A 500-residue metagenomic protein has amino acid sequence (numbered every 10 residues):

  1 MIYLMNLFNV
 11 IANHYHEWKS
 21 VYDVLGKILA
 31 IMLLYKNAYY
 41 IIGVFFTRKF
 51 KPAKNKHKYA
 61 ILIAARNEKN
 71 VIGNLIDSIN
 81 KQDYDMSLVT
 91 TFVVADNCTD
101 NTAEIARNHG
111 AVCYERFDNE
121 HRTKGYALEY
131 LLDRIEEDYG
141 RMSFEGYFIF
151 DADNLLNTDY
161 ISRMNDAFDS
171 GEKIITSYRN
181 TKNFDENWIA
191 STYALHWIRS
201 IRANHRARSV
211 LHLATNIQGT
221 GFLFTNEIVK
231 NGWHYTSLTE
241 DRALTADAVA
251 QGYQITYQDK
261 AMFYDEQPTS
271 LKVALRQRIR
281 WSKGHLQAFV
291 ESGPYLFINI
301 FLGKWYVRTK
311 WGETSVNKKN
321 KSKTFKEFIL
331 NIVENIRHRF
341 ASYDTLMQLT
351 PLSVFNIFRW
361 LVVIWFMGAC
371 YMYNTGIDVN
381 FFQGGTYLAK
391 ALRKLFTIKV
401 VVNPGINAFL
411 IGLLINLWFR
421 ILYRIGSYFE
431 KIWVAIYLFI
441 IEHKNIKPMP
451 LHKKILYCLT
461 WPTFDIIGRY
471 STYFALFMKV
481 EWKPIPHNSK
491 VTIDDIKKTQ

Functional and structural regions predicted by a protein language model:
I2-S78: N-proximal low-complexity "stem/linker" segments adjacent to membrane-targeting elements
I41-R48, A53-H57, I298-A341, A369-Q500: Juxtamembrane C-terminal module of membrane proteins
H57-A60, T90, A243: Cell-envelope/extracellular polymer assembly enzymes that use nucleotide-activated donors
G73, D100-R107, D159: Acidic helix N-cap motif at the loop->helix transition within catalytic regions of sugar-transfer enzymes
D77-L88: Short, acidic, metal-binding catalytic loop of nucleotide-sugar glycosyltransferases
V94-A103, D118-E120, L155: A conserved acidic beta->alpha catalytic loop
F117, R122-G140, T158-L238, V249 (+3 more regions): Long helical/loop segments within the catalytic core of UDP-sugar-dependent glycosyltransferases, especially the large
G140-L155: Short beta-strand-to-loop acidic/aromatic patch adjacent to the donor-nucleotide binding site
